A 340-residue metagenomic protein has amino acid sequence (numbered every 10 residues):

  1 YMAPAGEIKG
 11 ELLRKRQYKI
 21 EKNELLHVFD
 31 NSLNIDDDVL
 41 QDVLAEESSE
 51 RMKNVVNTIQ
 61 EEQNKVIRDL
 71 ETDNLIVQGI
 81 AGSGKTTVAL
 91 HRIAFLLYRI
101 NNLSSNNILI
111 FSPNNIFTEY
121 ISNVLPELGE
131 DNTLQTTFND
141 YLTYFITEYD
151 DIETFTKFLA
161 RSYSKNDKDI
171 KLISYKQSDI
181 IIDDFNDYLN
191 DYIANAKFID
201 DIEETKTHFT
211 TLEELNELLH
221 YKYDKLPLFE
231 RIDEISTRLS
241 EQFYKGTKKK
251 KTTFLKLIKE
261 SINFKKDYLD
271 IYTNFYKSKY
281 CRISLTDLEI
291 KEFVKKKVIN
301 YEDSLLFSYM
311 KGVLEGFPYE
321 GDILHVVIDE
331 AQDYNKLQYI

Functional and structural regions predicted by a protein language model:
Y1-D42: N-terminal accessory nucleic-acid engagement/regulatory domains that precede and modulate ATP-driven motor cores
N57-D69: Pre-Walker A adenine-sensing motif
E71-L75: Pre-Walker A (Motif I) flank of P-loop NTPase domains
V77-G79, I110: Hydrophobic anchor at the beta1->P-loop junction of P-loop NTPases
G82: Walker A (P-loop) phosphate-binding loop of P-loop NTPases
K85-T86: Conserved lysine of the Walker
A89-L90: Post-Walker A alpha-helix
L97-V326, Q332-I340: Alpha-helical nucleic-acid-binding subdomain of P-loop helicases immediately C-terminal to the Walker A/P-loop
